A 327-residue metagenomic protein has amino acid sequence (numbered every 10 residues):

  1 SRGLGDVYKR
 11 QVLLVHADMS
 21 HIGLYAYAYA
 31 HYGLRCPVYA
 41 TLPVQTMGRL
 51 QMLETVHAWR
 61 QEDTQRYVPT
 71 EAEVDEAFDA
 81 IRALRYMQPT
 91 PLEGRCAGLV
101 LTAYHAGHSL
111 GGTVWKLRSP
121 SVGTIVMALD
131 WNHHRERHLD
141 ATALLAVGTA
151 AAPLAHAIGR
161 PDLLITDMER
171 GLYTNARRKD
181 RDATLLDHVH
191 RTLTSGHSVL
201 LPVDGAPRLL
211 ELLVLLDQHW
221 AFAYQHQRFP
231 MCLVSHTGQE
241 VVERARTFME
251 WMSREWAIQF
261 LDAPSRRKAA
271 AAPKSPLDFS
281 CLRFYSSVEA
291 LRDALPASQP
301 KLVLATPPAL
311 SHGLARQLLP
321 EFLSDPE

Functional and structural regions predicted by a protein language model:
S1-L13, D18-I22, Y27-E211, L215-H226 (+1 more regions): His/Asp/Glu-rich metal-coordinating catalytic cores of metallo-dependent phosphodiesterases/hydrolases acting on
A183-E327: Hard-cation-handling environments
